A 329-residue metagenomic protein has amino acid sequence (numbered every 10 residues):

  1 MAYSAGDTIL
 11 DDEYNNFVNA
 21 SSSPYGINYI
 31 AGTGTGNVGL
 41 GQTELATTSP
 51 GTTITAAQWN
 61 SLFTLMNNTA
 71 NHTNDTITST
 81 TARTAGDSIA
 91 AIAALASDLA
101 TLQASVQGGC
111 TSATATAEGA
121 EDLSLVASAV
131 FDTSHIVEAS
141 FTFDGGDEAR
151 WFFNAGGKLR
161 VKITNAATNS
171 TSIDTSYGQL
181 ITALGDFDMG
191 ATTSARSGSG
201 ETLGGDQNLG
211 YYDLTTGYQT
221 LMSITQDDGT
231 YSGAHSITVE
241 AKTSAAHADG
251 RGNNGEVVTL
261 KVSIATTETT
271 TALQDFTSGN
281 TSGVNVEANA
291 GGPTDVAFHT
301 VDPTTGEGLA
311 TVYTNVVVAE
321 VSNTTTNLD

Functional and structural regions predicted by a protein language model:
M1-V130, S170, F298, T305-A310 (+3 more regions): Extracellular "spike/adhesin" assembly and maturation modules and analogous cytosolic coiled-coil scaffolds
Y14, L95, L99-L102, A139-F141 (+3 more regions): Generic structural hydrophobic/aromatic packing signal, biased to beta-strands
F17, F63, F131, F141-F143 (+4 more regions): Phenylalanine-focused residue identity feature
G109-S172: Solvent-exposed, flexible loop/coil segments flanking beta-strands in beta-rich domains
L123, T133, G145, T175 (+5 more regions): Short linear motifs in intrinsically disordered/low-complexity regions
K158-T220: Extended low-complexity, serine/threonine- and proline-enriched intrinsically disordered segments
G198-D329: Extended, charged low-complexity segments that frequently continue into or abut oligomerization scaffolds
